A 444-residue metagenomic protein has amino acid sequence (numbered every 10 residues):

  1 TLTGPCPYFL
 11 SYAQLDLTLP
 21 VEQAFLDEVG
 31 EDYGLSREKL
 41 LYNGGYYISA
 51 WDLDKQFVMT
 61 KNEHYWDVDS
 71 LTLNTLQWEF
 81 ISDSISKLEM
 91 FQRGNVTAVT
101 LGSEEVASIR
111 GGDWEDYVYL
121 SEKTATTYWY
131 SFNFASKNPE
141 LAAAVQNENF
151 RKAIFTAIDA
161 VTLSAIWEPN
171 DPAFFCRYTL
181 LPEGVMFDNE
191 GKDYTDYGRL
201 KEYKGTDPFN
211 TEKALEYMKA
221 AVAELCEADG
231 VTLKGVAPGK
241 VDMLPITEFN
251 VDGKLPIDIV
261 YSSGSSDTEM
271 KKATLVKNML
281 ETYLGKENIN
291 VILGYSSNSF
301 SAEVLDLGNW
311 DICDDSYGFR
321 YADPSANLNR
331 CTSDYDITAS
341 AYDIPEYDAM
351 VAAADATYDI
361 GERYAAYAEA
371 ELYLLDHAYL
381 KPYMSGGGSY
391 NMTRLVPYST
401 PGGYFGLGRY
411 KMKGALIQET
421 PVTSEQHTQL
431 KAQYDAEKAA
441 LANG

Functional and structural regions predicted by a protein language model:
L2-Q77, S424-Q429, Y434-E437: Gly/Pro-rich hinge or "lid" segments in bacterial periplasmic/extracellular proteins
D32, R37, E63-R110: Ligand-site clamp/hinge motif
G44-Y47, F57, N74-E79, K254-G264 (+1 more regions): Short, well-ordered beta-strand elements
Q56, T156-D196, S265-N278, V304-G444: Detector for C-terminal structural segments
T60-Y65, A125-A153, I166-W167, G386-G387 (+1 more regions): A bilobed periplasmic-binding-protein/Venus flytrap-type ligand-binding module shared by bacterial periplasmic
I85-V96, S103, A107-S108, G112 (+2 more regions): Short helices/loops that flank or line small-molecule/ion binding pockets
V118-S136, S333-D348: Periplasmic-binding protein-like
D171-K240, G264-M270: Structural transition elements
